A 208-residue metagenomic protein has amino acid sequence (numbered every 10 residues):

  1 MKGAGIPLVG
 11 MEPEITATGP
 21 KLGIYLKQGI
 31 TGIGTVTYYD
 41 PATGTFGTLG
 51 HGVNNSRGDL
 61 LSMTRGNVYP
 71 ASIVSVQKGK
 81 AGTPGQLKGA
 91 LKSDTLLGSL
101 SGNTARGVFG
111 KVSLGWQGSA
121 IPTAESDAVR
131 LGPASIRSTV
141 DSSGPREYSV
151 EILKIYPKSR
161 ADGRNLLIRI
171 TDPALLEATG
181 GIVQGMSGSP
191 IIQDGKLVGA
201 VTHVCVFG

Functional and structural regions predicted by a protein language model:
K2-G180, Q184, Q193-D194, T202 (+1 more regions): Serine endopeptidase catalytic core focused on the charge-relay Asp
S187: Active-site rim segments in enzyme catalytic domains, especially the processed small/beta chain of N-terminal
